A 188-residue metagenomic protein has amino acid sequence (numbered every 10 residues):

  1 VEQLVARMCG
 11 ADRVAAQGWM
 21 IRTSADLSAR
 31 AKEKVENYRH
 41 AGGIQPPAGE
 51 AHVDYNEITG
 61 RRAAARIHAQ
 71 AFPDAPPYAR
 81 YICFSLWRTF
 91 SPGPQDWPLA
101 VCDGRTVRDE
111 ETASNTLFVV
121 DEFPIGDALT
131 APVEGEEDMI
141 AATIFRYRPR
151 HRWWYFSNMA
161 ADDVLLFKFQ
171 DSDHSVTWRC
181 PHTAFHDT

Functional and structural regions predicted by a protein language model:
V1-A142, R150-H151, S157: Non-heme Fe(II) oxygenase catalytic core, chiefly the N-lobe of the double-stranded beta-helix
D138-T188: Catalytic core of Fe(II)/2-oxoglutarate
